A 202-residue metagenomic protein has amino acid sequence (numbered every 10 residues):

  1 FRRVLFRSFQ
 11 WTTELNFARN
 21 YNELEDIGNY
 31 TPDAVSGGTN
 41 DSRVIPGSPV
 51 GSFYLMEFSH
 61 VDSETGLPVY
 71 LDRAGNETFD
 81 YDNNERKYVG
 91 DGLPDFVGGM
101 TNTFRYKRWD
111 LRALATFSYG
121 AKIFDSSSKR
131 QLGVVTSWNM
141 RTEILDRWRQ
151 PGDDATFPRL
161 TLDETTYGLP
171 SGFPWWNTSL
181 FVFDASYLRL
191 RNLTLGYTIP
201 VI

Functional and structural regions predicted by a protein language model:
F1-L5: Short, small-residue-biased leader/transition segments that mark boundaries at the very start of proteins
F6-G92, I123, L132, N139-L145 (+1 more regions): Conserved small-residue
F9, P94-G98, S186-R191: Residues that define the transmembrane beta-barrel architecture of outer-membrane proteins
W11-T13, M100, Y106, L111-A113: Transmembrane beta-strands of outer-membrane beta-barrel proteins
L15, N102, L195: Hydrophobic, well-ordered secondary-structure elements that form the walls of internal hydrophobic environments
F17-E23, Y106-R108, F117-A121, N192 (+1 more regions): Transmembrane beta-strands of outer-membrane beta-barrel pores
N83-R86, D95, W175-V182: Glycine- and acidic
S118-I202: Extracytoplasmic gating/loop element in the C-terminal half of outer-membrane beta-barrel translocons and assembly
